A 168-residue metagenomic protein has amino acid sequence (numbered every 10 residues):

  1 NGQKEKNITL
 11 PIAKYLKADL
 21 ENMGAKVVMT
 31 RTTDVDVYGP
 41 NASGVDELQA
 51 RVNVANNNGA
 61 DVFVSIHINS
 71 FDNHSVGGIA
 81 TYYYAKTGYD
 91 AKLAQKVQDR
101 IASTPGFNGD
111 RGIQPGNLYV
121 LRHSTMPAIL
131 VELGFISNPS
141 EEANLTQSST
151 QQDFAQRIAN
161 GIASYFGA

Functional and structural regions predicted by a protein language model:
N1-K92: Catalytic-core regions of hydrolytic enzymes
A13-Y15, D19, L48, F107 (+2 more regions): Extracytoplasmic/periplasmic mature domains of Sec-exported, cell-envelope-associated bacterial proteins
D36, S70, S103, I136-S137: Active-site/binding-pocket entry motifs
N53, N58, S65, D72-N73 (+1 more regions): Active-site-adjacent mobile loop/cap segments within catalytic or ligand-binding domains
G88-Q114: Active-site-adjacent substrate-binding region of metalloamidase/peptidase-like peptide-processing proteins
